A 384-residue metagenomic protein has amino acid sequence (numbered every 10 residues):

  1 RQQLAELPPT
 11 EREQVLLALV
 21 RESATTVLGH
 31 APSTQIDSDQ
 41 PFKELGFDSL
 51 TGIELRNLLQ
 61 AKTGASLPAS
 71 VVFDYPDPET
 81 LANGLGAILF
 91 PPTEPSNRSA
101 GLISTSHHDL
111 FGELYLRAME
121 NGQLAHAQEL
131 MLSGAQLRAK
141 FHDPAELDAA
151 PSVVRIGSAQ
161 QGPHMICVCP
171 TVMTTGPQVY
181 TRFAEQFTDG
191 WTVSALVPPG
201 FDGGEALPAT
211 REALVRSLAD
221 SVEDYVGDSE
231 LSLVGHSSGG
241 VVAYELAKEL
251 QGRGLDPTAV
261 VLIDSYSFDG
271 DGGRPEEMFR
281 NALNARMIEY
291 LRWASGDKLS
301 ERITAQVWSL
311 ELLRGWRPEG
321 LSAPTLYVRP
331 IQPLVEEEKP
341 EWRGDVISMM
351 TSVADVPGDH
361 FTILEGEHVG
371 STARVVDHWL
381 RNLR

Functional and structural regions predicted by a protein language model:
R1, Q60-A65, S352-V353: Short acidic (Asp/Glu) and glycine-rich catalytic loops that position anionic groups and cofactors
R1, S33-I36, D224-V226: A short alpha-helix capping/helix-coil boundary motif
R1-R12: Glycine-rich phosphate/pyrophosphate-binding loop and adjacent beta-alpha nucleotide/cofactor-binding cores
A5, D37, K43, T51 (+5 more regions): Generic, ordered loop/turn and secondary-structure boundary motif
L7-P8, F42-K43, V234, I303: Short, contiguous strand/loop micro-motifs
T10, Q14-F141, S265-G270, G370-A373: Phosphopantetheine-dependent thiolation modules in NRPS/PKS and related acyl-activating systems
A18, S99-R384: A hydrolase-biased, glycine/serine/histidine/acidic-enriched motif that marks catalytic-domain neighborhoods in diverse
